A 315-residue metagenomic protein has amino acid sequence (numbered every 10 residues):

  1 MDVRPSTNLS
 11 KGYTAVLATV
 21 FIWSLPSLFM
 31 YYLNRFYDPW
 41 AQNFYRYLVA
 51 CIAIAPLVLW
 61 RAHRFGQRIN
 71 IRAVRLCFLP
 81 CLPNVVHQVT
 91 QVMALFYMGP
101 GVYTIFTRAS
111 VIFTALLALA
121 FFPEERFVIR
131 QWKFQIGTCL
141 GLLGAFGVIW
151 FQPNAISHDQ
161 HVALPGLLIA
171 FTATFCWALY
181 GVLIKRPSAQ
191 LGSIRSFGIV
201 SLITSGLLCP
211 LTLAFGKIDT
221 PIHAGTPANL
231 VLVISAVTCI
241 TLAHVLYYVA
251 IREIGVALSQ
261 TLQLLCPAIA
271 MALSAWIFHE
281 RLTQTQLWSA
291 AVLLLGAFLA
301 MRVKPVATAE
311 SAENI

Functional and structural regions predicted by a protein language model:
M1-F44, F78-T90, I156-R186, G206 (+1 more regions): Glycine-/small-residue-enriched transmembrane alpha-helix faces in small-molecule transporters and effluxers
D2-P5, Y47, E125, A228-L230 (+1 more regions): C-terminal-most transmembrane helix of multi-pass membrane proteins
S10-A15, A41-L59, R75, A109 (+6 more regions): Hydrophobic alpha-helical transmembrane segments of multi-pass integral membrane proteins, especially transporters
A18-F21, Y45, V89, V102-A109 (+2 more regions): Helix-helix packing/entry segments at the starts of transmembrane helices
P26, L59-T107, F146-G147, A236-I254: Specific transmembrane alpha-helical segments of multi-pass solute transporters/efflux pumps, especially DMT/EamA
L28-P39, F96, I149-A163, L213-A228 (+1 more regions): Membrane-interface helix termini and inter-helical loops of multi-pass transporters
A41-I52, V92-I129, A173, V256-A275: Specific alpha-helical transmembrane segments that line the substrate/conduction pathway and gating interfaces
I54, L116-L119, R130-Q152, L264 (+1 more regions): Hydrophobic transmembrane alpha-helices of multi-pass small-molecule transport proteins
